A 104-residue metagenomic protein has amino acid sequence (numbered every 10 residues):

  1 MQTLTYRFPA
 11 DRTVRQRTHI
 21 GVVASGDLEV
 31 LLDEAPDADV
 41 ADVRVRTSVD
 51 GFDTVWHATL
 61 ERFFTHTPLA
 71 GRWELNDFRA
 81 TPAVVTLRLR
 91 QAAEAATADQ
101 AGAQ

Functional and structural regions predicted by a protein language model:
M1-Q104: N-terminal intrinsically disordered, cationic/polar leader segments that include organellar targeting peptides
